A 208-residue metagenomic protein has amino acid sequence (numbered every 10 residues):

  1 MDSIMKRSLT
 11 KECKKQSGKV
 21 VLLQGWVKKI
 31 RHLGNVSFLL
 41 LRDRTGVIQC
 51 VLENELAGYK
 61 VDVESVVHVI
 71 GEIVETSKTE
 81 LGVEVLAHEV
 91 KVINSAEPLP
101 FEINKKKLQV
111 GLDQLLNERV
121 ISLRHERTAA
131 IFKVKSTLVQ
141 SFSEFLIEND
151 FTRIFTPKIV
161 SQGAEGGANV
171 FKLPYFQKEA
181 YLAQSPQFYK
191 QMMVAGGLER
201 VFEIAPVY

Functional and structural regions predicted by a protein language model:
M1-Y208: Class II aminoacyl-tRNA synthetase catalytic cores and aaRS-like
